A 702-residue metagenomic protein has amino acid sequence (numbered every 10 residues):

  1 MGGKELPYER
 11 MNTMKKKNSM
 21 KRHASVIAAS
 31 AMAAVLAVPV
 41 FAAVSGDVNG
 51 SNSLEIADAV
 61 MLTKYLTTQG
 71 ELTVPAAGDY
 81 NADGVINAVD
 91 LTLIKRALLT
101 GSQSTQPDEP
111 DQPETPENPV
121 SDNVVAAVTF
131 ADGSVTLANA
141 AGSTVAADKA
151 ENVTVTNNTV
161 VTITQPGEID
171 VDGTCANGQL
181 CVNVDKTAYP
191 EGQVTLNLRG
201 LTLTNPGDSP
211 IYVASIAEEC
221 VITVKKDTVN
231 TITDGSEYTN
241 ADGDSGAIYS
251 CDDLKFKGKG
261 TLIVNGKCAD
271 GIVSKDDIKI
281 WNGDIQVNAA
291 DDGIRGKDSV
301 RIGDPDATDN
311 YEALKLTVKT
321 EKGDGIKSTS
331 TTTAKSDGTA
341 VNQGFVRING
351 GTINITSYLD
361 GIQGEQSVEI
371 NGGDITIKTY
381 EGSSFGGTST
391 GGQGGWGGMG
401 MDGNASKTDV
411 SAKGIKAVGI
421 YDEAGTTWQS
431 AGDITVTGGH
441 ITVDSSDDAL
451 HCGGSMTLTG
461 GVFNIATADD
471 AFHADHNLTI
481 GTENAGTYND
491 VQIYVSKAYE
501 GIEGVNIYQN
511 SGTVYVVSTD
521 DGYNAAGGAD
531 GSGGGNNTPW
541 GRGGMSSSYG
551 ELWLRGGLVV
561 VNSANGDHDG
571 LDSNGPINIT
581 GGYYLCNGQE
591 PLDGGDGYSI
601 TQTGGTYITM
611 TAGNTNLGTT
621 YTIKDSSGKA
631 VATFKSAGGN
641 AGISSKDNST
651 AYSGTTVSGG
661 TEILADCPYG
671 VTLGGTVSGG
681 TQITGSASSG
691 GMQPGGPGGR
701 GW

Functional and structural regions predicted by a protein language model:
G2-G3: Residue-identity detector for glycine
L6-E9, K15-P116: Cellulosome-associated attachment modules in secreted, modular CAZymes
E9-M11, V26, S104, D108-W702: A composition-driven surface/loop motif
